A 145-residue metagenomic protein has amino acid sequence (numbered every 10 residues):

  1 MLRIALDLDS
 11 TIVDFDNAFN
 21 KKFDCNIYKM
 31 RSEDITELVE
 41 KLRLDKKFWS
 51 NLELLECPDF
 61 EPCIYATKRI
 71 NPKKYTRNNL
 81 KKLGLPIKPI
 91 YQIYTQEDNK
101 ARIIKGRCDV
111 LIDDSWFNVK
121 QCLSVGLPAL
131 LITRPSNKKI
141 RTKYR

Functional and structural regions predicted by a protein language model:
M1, F60-E61, C108, G126: A general structural motif
M1-L44: Active-site neighborhood of HAD-like aspartate-dependent phosphohydrolases
D7, Y65-K68, I112, I132: Short hydrophobic segments within beta-strands
T11-V13, A18-F19, R69-P72, E97 (+2 more regions): Short, solvent-exposed loop/turn segments at secondary-structure junctions
F19-F23, L54-E61, I103-R107: Alpha-helix C-terminal capping segments
M30-D34, V39-I64, R69-K81: Short, acidic loop-to-helix structural element flanking the phosphoryl-transfer center in phosphate-processing enzymes
R69-V110, W116-L123: Substrate-recognition "cap/lid" segment bordering the active-site pocket of phosphatases
V110-R145: Acidic, Mg2+-coordinating phosphoryl-transfer loop and its flanking beta/alpha structural elements, shared across
